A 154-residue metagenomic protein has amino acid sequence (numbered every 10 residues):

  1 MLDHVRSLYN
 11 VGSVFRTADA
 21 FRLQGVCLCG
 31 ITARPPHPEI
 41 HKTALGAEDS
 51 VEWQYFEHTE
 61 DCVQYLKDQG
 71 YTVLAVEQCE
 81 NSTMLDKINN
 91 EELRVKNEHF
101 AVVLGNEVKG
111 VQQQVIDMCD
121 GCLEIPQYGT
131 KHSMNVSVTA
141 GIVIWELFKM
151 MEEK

Functional and structural regions predicted by a protein language model:
M1-Q78, F148: RNA substrate-binding interface of SAM-dependent RNA methyltransferases
I31-A33, E107, Q127-K131: Short, acidic/turn-prone active-site loops that include or flank metal/cofactor- and phosphate-binding residues
P38-I40, Q64, L85-I88, Q114: Short, well-ordered secondary-structure micro-motifs
C62, L66-Q69, V111-G121: A structural motif corresponding to the C-terminal end of an alpha-helix and its immediate exit/capping segment
Q64, K87-H99, E152-K154: Short, basic, low-complexity termini and linkers enriched in Ser/Thr/Gly/Pro that act as targeting/leader peptides
Q78-N81, N106-K109: Short glycine-rich anion-binding loops that position phosphate/pyrophosphate groups of nucleotides and phosphorylated
Q113-K154: Structured adenosyl-cofactor binding patch, chiefly the S-adenosyl-L-methionine
